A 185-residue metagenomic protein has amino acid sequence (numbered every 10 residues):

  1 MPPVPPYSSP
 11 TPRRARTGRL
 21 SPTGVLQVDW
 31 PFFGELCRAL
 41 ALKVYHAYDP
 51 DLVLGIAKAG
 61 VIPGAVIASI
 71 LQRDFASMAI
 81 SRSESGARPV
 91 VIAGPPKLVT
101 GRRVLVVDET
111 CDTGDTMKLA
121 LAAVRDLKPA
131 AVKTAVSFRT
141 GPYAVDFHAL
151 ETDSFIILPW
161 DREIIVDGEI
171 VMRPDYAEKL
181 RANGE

Functional and structural regions predicted by a protein language model:
M1-E185: PRPP-associated nucleotide enzymes
